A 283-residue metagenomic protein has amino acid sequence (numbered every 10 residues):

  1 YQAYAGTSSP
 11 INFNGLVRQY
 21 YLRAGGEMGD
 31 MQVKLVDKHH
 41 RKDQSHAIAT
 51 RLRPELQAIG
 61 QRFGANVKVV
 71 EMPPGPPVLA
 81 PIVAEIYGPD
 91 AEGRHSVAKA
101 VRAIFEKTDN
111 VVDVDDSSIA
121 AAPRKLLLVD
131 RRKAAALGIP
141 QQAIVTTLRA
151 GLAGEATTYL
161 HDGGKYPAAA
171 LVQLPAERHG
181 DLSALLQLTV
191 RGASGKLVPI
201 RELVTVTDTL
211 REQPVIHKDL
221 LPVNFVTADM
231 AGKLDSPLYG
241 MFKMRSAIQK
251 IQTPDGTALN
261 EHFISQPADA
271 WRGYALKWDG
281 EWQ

Functional and structural regions predicted by a protein language model:
Y1-P77, R132-G154: Solvent-exposed, membrane-proximal periplasmic/extracellular interface segments of envelope transport and secretion
Q2, E27-K34, P81-E85, K125-L127 (+1 more regions): Active-site-flanking beta-strand signature of metal-NTP-handling nucleotidyl enzymes and homologous cyclase-like
V17, V78-Y87, R131-R132, L171-L174: Short, low-order "capping/linker" segments at domain edges
A24-D30, P77-L79, A122, K165 (+1 more regions): Short, solvent-exposed loop/turn segments at the edges of secondary structure
D37, G88-D90, R131, G232: Residue-level signal for short, function-critical loop segments
H39-A47, E92-S96, L234-G240: Short, conserved charged micro-motifs
A49, N66, M72-P73, A80-V83 (+1 more regions): Membrane-proximal extracytoplasmic
H95, R102-Q283: Extracytoplasmic/periplasmic membrane-proximal domains and adjacent transmembrane bundles of envelope biogenesis
